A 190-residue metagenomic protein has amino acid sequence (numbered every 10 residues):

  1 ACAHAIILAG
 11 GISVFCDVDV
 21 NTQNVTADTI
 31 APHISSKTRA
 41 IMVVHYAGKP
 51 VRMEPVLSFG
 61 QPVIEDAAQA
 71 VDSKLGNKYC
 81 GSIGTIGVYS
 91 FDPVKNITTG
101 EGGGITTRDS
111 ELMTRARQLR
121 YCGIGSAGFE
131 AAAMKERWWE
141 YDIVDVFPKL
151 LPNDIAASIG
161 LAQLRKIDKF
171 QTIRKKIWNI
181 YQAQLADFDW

Functional and structural regions predicted by a protein language model:
A1-A3, K49-P50: Short, well-ordered alpha-helical microsegments
H4, E54, A183: Surface-exposed charge patches
H4-I6, Y79, I155: Hydrophobic/aromatic ligand-binding patch that stacks against planar heteroaromatic rings of cofactors or nucleotides
G10: Structured binding elements
F15-D19: Short beta->alpha connector loops at strand-helix junctions that form conserved, small/polar/Pro-enriched
N21-T99, G104-T114: Active-site phosphate-binding strand-loop segment of PLP-dependent enzymes
A70-G76, I83-W190: Active-site region of PLP-dependent enzymes
